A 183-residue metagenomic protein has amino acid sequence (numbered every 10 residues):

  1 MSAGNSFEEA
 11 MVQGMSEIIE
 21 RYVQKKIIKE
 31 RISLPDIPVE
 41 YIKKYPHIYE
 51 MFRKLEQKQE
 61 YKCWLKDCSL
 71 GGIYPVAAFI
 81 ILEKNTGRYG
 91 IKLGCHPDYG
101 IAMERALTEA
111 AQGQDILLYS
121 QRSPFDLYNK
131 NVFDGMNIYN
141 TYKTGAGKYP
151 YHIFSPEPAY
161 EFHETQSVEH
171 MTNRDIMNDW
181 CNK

Functional and structural regions predicted by a protein language model:
M1-K183: Helix-biased "structured C-terminal domain" signature
